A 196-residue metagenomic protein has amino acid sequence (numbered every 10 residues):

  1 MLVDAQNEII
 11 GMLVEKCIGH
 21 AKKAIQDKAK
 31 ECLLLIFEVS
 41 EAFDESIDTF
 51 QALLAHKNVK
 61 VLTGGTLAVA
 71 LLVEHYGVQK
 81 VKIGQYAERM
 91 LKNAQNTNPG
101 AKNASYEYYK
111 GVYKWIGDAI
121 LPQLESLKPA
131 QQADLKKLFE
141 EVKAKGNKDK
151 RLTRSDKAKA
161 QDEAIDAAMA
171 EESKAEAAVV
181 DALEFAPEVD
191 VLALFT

Functional and structural regions predicted by a protein language model:
M1-T196: Extended, low-complexity, acidic/polar intrinsically disordered regions that flank or interrupt HEAT/TOG/ARM solenoid
